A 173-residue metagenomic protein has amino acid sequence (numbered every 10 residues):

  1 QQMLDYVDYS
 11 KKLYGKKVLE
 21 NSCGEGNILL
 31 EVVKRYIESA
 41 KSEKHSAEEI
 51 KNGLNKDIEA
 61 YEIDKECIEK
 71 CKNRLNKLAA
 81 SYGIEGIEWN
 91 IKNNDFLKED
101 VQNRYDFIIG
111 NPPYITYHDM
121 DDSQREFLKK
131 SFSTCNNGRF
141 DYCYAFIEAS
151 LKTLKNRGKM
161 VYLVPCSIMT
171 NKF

Functional and structural regions predicted by a protein language model:
Q1-F173: SAM-dependent methyltransferase catalytic region
